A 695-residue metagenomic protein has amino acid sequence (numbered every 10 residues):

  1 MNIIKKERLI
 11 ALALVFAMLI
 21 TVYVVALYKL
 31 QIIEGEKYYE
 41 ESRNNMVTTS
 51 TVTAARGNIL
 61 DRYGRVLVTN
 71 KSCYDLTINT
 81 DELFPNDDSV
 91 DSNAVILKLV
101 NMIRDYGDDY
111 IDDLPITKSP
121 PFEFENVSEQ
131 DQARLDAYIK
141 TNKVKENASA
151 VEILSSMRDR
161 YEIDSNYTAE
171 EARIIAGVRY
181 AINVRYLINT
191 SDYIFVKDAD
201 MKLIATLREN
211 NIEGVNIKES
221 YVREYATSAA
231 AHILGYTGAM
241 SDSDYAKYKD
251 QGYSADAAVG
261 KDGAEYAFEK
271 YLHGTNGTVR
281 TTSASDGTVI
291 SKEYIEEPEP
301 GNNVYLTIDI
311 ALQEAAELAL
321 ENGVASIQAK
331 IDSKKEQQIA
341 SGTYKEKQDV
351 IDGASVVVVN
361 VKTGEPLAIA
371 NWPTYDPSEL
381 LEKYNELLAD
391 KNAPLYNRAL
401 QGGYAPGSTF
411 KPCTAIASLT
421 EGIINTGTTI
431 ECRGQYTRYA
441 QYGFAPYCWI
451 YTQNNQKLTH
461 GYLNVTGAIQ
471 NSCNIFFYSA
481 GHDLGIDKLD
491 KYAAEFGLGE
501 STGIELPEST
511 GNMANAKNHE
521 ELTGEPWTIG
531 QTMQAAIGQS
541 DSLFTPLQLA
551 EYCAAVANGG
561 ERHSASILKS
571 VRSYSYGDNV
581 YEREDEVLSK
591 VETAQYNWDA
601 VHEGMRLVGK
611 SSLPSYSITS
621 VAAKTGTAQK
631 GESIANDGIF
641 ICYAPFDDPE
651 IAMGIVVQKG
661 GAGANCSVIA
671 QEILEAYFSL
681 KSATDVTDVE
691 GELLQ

Functional and structural regions predicted by a protein language model:
M1-L272, N276-P298, E321-S355, V361: Membrane-proximal periplasmic segments of bacterial cell-envelope enzymes, especially penicillin-binding proteins
V66-T69, Y74, T282-I295, I308 (+6 more regions): Beta-lactam-recognizing serine transpeptidase/beta-lactamase-like catalytic domain environment
E82-F84, V657-G661: A generic structural motif
N93-L97, N101, M201, A205 (+20 more regions): Solvent-exposed, polar/charged alpha-helical surfaces in well-ordered, non-transmembrane soluble domains, broadly
M102, N322, S326, T420-G422 (+4 more regions): Active-site catalytic microenvironments for nucleophilic, acid-base chemistry
D192-I194, L306, I310: Outer-membrane beta-barrel proteins
Q313, I327, G403, K659-G660: Short strand->helix junction
S679-T687: Flexible helix-coil linker/hinge segments at domain or subdomain boundaries
